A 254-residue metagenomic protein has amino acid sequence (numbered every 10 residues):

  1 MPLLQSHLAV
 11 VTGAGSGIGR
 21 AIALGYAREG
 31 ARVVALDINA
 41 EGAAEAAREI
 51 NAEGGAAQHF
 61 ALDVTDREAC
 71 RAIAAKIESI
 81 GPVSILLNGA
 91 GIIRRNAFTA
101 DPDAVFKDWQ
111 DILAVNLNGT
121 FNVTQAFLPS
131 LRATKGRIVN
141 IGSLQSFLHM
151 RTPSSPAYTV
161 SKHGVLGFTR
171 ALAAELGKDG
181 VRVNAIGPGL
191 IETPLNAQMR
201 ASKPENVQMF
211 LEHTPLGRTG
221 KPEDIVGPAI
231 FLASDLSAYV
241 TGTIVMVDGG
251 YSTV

Functional and structural regions predicted by a protein language model:
P2-V34: Canonical Rossmann dinucleotide-binding motif of NAD(H)/NADP(H)-dependent dehydrogenases/reductases, specifically
A40-E41, A61-A72, D224: The beta1-alpha1 cofactor-binding region of Rossmann-like NAD(H)/NADP(H)-dependent oxidoreductases
I93-Q110, R151-A157, A197, A201-S202: Conserved mid-core segment of classical short-chain dehydrogenase/reductases
P129, A174-K178, A238: Alpha-helical segment proximal to the catalytic Tyr-Lys
K135, G177, R182, V240-G242: Short, small/polar-rich loop/turn modules that mediate ligand/substrate recognition or access, typified
V139-G164, T169-K178, I191: Catalytic loop of short-chain dehydrogenase/reductase
A229-I230, T241-V254: Short C-terminal tail/terminal secondary-structure segment of NAD(P)H-dependent dehydrogenase/reductase domains
